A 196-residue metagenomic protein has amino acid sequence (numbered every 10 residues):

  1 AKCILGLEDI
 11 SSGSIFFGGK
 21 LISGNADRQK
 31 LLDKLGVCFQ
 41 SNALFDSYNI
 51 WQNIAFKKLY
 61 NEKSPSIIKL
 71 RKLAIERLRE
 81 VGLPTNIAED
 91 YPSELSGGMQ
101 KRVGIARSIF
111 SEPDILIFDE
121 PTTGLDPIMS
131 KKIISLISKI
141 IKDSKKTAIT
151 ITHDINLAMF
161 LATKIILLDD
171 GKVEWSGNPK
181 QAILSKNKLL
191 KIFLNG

Functional and structural regions predicted by a protein language model:
L5: Helix-to-loop junction immediately C-terminal to a conserved catalytic motif
G13-S23, L31: Conserved ABC transporter NBD signature motif
N25-A26, Y48, A55-K69, E80: ABC-type ATPase nucleotide-binding domains, specifically the catalytic core motifs of the NBD
I68-N86: Conserved ABC ATPase "signature" region
Y91-L95, M99: Conserved ABC ATPase signature
E112: Conserved catalytic motifs of ABC-family nucleotide-binding domains
L116-D119: Catalytic Walker B motif of ABC-type/P-loop ATPase nucleotide-binding domains
